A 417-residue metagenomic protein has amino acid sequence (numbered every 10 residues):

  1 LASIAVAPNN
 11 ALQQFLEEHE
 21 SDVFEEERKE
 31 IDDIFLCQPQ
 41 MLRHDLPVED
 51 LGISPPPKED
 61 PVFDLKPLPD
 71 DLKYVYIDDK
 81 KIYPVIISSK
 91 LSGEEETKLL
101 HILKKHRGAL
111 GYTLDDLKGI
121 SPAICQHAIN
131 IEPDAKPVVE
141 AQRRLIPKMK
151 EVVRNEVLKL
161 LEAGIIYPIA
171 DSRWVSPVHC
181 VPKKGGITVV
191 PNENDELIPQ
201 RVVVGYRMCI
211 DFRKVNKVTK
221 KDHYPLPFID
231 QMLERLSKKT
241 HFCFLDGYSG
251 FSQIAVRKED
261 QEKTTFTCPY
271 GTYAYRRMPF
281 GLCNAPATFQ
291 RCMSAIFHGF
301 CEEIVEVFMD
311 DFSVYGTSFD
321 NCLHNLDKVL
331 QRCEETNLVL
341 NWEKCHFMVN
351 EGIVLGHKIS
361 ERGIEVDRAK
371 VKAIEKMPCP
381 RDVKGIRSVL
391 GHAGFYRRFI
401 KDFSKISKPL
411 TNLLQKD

Functional and structural regions predicted by a protein language model:
L1-I169, P191, I198, R235 (+1 more regions): An acidic, Ser/Thr-enriched, charge-mixed low-complexity segment/SLiM signal that marks flexible interaction/activation
D32, V62, K73, E94-L114 (+8 more regions): Inter-domain linker/hinge segments that demarcate the starts of reverse transcriptase and RNase H-type modules
L46, P84-I87, Y112-A123, Y167-R173 (+4 more regions): Short coil/turn segments at secondary-structure boundaries
V62-D70, V75-K80, D115-V138, V181-C209 (+6 more regions): Reverse-transcriptase-like RNA-dependent polymerase core
S89, V314-T317: Short beta-strand-to-loop capping motifs
K104-R107, G111, K220, S237 (+7 more regions): C-terminal reverse transcriptase regions that engage the nucleic-acid substrate
A255, K263, A285, S318-L323 (+2 more regions): Acidic, serine/threonine/proline- and glycine-enriched intrinsically disordered segments
